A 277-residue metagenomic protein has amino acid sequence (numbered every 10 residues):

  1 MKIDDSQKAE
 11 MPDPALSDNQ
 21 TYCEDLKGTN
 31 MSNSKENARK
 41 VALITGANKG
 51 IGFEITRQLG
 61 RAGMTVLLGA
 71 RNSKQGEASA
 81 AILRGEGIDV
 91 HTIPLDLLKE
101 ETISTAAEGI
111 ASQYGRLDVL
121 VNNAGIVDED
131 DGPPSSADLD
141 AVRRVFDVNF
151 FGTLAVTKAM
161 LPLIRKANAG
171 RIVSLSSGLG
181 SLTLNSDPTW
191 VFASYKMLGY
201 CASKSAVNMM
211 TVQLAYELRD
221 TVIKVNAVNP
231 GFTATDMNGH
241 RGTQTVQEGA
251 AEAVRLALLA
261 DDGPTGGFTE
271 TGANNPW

Functional and structural regions predicted by a protein language model:
S34-L67: Canonical Rossmann dinucleotide-binding motif of NAD(H)/NADP(H)-dependent dehydrogenases/reductases, specifically
A62-A78: Conserved glycine-rich Rossmann-like NAD(P)H-binding loop of the short-chain dehydrogenase/reductase
S73-K74, I93-E108: The beta1-alpha1 cofactor-binding region of Rossmann-like NAD(H)/NADP(H)-dependent oxidoreductases
I88-D89, G109-N122, D128-D130: A glycine-rich helix->loop->beta "capping" turn within Rossmann-like NAD(P)(H)-dependent oxidoreductase domains
V121, V156-M160, I164, M210-T211 (+1 more regions): Hydrophobic positions on the long internal alpha-helix of Rossmann-like NAD(P)-dependent oxidoreductase domains
I126, P133-F146, R165-R219: Catalytic loop of short-chain dehydrogenase/reductase
S205, D220, A227-V228, T235 (+1 more regions): C-terminal helical subdomain
